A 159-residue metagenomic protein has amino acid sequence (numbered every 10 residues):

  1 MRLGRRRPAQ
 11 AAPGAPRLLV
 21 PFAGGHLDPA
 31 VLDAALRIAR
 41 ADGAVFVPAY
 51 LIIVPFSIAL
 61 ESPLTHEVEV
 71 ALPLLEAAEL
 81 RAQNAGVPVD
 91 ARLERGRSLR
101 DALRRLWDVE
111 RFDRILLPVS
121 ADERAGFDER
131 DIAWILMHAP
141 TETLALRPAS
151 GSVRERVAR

Functional and structural regions predicted by a protein language model:
M1-A11, P63-A71, A78-E79, Q83 (+1 more regions): Extended, non-globular alpha-helical segments
M1-P8, A34, D108-R159: Gly/Ser-rich helix-loop-strand patches that form or flank binding pockets for ribonucleotide-derived cofactors
R7-T65, D90, H138-A149, R159: Small/aliphatic-rich secondary-structure junction motif
D28, A71, G96-R97, A125: A conditional alpha-helix N-cap/helix-loop micro-motif detector
D28-L32, L99-R100, D128-E129: Amphipathic coiled-coil/heptad-repeat helices and related helical stalk/stem segments that mediate oligomerization
V31-A34, L74-A77, A102: Well-ordered alpha-helical segments embedded in enzymatic catalytic cores
I38, A102-L106: CheY-like receiver
L93-A102: Charged docking surfaces used in two-component/phosphorelay signaling
